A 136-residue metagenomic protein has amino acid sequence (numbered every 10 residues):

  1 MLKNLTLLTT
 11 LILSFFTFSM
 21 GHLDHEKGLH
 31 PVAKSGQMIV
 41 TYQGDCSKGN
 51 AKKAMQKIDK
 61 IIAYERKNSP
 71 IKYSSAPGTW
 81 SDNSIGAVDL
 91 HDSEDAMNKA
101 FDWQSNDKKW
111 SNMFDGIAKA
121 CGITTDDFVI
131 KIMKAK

Functional and structural regions predicted by a protein language model:
M1-L5: Positively charged n-region of N-terminal signal peptides that target proteins for export
L8-F15: Bacterial N-terminal signal peptides
F15-G86, L90-K108, K119-K136: Short S/T/G/P-rich N-terminal loop/turn motif that feeds into the first structured element of a domain
W110-F114: Non-heme di-metal
